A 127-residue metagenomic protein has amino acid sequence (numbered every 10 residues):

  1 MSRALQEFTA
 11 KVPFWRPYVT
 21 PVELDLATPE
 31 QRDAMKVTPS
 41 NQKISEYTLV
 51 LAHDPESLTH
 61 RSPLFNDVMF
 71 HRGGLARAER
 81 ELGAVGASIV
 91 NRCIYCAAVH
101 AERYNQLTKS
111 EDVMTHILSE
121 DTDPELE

Functional and structural regions predicted by a protein language model:
M1-E127: Hydrophobic alpha-helical segments
